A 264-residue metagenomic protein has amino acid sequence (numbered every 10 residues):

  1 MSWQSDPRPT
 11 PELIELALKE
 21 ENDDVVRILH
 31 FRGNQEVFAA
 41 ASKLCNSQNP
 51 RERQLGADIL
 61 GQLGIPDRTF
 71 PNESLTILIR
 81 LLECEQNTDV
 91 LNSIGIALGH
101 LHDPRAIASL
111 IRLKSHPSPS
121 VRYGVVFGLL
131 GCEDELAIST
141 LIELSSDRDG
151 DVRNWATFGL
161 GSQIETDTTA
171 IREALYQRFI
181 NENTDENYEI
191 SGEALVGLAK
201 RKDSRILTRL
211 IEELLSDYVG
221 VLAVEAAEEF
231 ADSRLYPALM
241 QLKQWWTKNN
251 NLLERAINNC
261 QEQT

Functional and structural regions predicted by a protein language model:
S2-I14, R32-N46, P66-E83, D103-S115 (+5 more regions): Amphipathic alpha-helical scaffolding segments comprising HEAT/armadillo-like alpha-solenoid repeats
L18-K19, P50-R51, N87-D89, P104 (+7 more regions): Alpha-helix N-cap/helix-start positions at coil->helix boundaries
K19-I28, S42-K43, P50-I65, N92-A97: Non-membrane alpha-helical segments in proteins
N22-D23, Q54, T88-S93, A108 (+8 more regions): Alpha-solenoid HEAT/ARM repeat scaffold
D23, D58-Q62, I96-H100, Y123 (+3 more regions): Tandem amphipathic alpha-helical repeat scaffolds
H30, G61-Q62, G99, L130 (+4 more regions): Structural signature of alpha-helical solenoid repeat scaffolds
E143, D149-S162, I171-N181, N187-E193: Aromatic-anchored, glycine/proline-accented short structural segments that stabilize local strand-turns or short
M240-T264: Eukaryotic acidic, Ser/Thr-rich intrinsically disordered low-complexity regions
